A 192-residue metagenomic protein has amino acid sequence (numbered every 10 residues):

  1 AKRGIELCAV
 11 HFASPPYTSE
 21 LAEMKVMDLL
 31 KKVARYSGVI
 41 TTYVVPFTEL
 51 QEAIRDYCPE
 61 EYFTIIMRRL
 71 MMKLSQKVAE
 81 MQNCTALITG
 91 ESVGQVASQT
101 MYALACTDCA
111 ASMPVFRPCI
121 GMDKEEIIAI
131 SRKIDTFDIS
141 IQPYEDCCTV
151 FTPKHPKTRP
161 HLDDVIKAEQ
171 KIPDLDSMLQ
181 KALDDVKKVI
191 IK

Functional and structural regions predicted by a protein language model:
A1-K133: ATP-dependent adenylation/nucleotidyltransferase module used to activate substrates
I40, N83-C84, T100, L104-M113 (+2 more regions): Peripheral terminal appendages
